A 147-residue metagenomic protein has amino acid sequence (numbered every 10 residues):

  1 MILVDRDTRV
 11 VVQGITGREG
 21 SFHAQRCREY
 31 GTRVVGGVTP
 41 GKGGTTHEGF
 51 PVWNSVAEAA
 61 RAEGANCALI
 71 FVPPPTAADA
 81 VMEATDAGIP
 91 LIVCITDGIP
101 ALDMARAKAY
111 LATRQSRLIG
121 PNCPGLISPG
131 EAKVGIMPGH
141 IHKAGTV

Functional and structural regions predicted by a protein language model:
V12, G36-T39, I92-C94, R117-N122 (+1 more regions): General beta-strand structural signal in soluble alpha/beta enzymes
T16: N-terminal Rossmann NAD(P)H-binding glycine-rich loop of SDR-like oxidoreductase domains
A24, V56, V81-M82: Generic hydrophobic/aromatic pocket-lining and core-packing "Φ" positions
Q25-H47, P121: NAD(P)-binding Rossmann-fold cofactor-contacting core
G43-A77: Glycine-rich oxoanion-binding loops at beta->alpha junctions
A62-G64, F71, P75-G98: Rossmann-fold NAD(P) dinucleotide-binding segment
D97-I119: Rossmann-fold NAD(P)-binding glycine/threonine-rich loop
L126-V147: Conserved anion/nucleotide-ligand pocket segment
